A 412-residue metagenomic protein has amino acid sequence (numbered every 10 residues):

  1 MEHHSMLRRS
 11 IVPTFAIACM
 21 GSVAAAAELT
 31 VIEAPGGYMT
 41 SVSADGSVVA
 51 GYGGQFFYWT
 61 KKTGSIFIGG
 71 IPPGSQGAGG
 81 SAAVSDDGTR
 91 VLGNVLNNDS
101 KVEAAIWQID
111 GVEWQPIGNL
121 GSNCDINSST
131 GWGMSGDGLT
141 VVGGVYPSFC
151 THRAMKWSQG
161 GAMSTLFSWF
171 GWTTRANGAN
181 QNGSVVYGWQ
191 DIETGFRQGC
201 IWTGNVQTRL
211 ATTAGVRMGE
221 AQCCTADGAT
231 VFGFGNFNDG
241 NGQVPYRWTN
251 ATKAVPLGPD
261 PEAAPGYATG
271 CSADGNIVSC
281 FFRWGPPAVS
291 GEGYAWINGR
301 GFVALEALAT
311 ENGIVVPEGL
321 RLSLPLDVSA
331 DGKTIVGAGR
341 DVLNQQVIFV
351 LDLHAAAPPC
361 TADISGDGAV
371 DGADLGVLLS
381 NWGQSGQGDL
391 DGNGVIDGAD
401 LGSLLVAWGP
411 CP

Functional and structural regions predicted by a protein language model:
M1-R8: N-terminal secretory signal peptides that target proteins for export/translocation
S10-S22: Bacterial N-terminal signal peptides
A24-P358: Conserved "turn/edge" positions that cap or connect secondary-structure elements within repeat/scaffolded domains
A34-G36, D363-G366: Short, solvent-exposed loop/edge segments of extracellular or virion-exposed proteins
L353-D363, C411-P412: Low-complexity, Pro/Thr/Ser/Gly/Ala-rich linker/spacer regions in secreted, extracellular modular proteins
I364-S385, N393-P412: Alpha-helical segments with a strong preference for the paired helices of cellulosomal dockerin domains
